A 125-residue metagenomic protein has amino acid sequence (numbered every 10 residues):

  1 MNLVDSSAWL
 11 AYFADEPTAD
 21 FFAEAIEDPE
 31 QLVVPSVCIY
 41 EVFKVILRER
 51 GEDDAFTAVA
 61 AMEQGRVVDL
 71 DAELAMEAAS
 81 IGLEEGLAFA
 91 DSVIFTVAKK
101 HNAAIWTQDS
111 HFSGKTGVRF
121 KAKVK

Functional and structural regions predicted by a protein language model:
M1, F95-K125: Acidic, PIN/NYN-like endoribonuclease modules and their adjacent C-terminal/linker elements
M1-V34, I46-T57: Short, well-structured N-terminal submotif of metal-dependent ribonuclease cores
V4-D5, V34-S36, L87-A88, D109 (+1 more regions): Histidine- and aromatic-rich ligand-binding microenvironments
A8-W9, C38-I39, L74, V93-I94 (+1 more regions): Alpha-helix capping/helix-boundary segments
F43-K44, A79: Amphipathic alpha-helical segments within well-ordered protein domains
E49-D53, E85, A122-K125: Short, hinge-like loop/turn segments at secondary-structure boundaries
V67-Q108: Active-site neighborhoods of divalent-metal-dependent phosphate/nucleic-acid chemistry enzymes
